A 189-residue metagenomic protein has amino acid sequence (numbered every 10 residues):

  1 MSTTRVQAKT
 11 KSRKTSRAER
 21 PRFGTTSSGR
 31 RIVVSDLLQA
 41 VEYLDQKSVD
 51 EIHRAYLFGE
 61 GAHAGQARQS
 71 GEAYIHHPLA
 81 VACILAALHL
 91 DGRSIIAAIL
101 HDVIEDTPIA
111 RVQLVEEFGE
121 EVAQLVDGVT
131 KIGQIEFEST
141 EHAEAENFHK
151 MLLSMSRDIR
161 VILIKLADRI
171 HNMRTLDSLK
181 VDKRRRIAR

Functional and structural regions predicted by a protein language model:
M1-R189: Active-site helical microenvironments for divalent-metal-assisted chemistry
